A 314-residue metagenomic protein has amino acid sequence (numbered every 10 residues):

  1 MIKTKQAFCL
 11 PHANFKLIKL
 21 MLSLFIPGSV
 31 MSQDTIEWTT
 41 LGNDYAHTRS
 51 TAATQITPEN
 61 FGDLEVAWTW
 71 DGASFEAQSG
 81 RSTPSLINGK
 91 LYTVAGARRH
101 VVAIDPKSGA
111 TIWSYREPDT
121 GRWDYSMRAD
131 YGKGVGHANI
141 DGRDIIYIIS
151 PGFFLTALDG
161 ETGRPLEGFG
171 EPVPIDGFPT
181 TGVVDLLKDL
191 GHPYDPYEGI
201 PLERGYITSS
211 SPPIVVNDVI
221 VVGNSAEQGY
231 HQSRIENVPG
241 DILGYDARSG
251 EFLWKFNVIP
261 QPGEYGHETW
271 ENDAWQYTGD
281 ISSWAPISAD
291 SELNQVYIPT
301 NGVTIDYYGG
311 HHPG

Functional and structural regions predicted by a protein language model:
M1-F15: N-terminal secretory signal peptides that target proteins for export/translocation
Q33-A67, V258-G263: Blade/loop signatures of beta-propeller domains
E37-G42, A77-H100, S126-F154, G205-Q232 (+2 more regions): Repeat-blade elements of multi-bladed beta-propeller folds
I56-D63, G96-P118: Beta-propeller domains
A67, A110-W113, L166-E167, L253-W254: A structural motif specific to WD40 beta-propellers
W70-T83, S114-I140, G168-P212, Q228 (+3 more regions): Extracytoplasmic beta-rich repeat domains
D105-S108, G160-T162, A247-S249: Short loop/turn segments that connect beta-strands within beta-propeller blades
L158, V238-E251, G314: Beta-propeller blade signature
